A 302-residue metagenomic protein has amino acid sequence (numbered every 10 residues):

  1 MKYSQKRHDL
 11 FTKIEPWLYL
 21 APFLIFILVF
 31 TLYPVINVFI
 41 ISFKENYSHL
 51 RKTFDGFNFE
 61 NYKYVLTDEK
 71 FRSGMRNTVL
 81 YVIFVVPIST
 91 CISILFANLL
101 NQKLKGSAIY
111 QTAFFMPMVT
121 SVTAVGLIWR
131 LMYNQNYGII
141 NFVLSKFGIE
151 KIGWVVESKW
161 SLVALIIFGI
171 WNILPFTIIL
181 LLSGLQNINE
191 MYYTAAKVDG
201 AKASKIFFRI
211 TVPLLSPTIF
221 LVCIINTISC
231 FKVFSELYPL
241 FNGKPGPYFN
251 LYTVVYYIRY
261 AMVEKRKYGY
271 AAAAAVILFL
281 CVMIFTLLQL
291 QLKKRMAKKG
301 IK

Functional and structural regions predicted by a protein language model:
S4, H8-K302: A structural signal for multi-pass alpha-helical bundles of membrane permease subunits that mediate small-molecule
